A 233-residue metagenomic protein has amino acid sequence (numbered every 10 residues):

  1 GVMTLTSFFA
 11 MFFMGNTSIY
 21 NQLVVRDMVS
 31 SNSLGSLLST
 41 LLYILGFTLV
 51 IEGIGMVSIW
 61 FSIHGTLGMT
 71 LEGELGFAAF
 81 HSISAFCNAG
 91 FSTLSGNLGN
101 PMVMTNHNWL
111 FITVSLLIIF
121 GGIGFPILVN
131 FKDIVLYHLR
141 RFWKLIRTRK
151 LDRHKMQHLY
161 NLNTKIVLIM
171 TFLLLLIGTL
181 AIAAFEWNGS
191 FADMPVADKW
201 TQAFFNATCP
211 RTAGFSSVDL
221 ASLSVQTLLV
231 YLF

Functional and structural regions predicted by a protein language model:
G1-F233: Membrane-proximal intracellular helices of multi-pass ion channels
